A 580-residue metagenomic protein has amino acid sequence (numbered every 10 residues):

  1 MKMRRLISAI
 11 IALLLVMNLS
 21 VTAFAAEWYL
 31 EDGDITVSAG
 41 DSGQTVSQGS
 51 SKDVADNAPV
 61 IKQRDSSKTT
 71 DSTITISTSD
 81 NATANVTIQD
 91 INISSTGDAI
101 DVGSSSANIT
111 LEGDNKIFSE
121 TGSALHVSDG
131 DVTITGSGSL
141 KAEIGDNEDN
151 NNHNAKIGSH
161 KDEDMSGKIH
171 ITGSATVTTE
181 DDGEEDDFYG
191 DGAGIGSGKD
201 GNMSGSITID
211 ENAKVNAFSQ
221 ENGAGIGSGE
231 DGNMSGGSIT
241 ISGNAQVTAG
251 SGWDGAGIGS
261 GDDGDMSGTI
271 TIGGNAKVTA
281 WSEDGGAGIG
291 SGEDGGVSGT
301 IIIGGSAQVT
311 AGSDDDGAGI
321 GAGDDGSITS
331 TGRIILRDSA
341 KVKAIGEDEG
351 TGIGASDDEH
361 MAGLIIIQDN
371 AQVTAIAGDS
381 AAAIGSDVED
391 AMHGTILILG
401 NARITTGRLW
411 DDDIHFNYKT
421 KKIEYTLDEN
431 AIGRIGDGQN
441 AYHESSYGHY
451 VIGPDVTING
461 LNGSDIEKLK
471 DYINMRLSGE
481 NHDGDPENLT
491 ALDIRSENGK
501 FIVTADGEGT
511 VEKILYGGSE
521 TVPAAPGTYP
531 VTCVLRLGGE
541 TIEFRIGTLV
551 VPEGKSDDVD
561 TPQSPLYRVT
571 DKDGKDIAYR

Functional and structural regions predicted by a protein language model:
R4-F24: Sec-dependent N-terminal signal peptides of Gram-positive bacterial secreted proteins and lipoproteins
F24-S478: A composition-driven surface/loop motif
L30, G40, S119, N417 (+5 more regions): Acidic surface patches and DE-rich sequence motifs
T45, D465, N481, P486 (+3 more regions): Short, solvent-exposed loop/turn motifs
H415, Y425, V503, V531-L535 (+3 more regions): Short linear proline/tyrosine/threonine-rich motifs used for host-factor recruitment and membrane trafficking/assembly
E467-G507, K555-Y579: Solvent-exposed, low-complexity, repeat-rich "mucin-like" stalks and linkers
D493-T541: Serine/threonine-rich, repeat-prone extracellular segments and beta-strand-based repeat modules of secreted/surface
F544-V550: C-terminal edge beta-strand
